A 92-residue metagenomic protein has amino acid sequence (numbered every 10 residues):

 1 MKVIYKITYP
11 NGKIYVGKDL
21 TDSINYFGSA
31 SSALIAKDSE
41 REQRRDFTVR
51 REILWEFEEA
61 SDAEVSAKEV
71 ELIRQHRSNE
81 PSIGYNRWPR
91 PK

Functional and structural regions predicted by a protein language model:
M1-K92: Structure-specific nucleic-acid interaction/processing domains
